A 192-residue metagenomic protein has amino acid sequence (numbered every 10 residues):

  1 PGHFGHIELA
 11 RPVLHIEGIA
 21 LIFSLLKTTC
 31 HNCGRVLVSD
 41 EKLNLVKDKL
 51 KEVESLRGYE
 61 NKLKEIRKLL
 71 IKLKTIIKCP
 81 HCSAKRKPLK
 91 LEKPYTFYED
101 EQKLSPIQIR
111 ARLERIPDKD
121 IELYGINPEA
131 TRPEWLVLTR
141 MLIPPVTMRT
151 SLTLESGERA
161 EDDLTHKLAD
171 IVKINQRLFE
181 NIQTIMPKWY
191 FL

Functional and structural regions predicted by a protein language model:
P1-L192: Conserved core architecture of multi-subunit DNA-directed RNA polymerases
